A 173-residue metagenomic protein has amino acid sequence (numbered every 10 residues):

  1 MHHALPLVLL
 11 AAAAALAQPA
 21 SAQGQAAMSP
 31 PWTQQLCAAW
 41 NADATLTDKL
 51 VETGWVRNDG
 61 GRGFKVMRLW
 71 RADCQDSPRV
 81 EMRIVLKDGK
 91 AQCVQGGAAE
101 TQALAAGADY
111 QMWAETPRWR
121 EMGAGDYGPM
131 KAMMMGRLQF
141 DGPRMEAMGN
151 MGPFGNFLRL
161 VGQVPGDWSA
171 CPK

Functional and structural regions predicted by a protein language model:
A4-A15: Bacterial N-terminal signal peptides
L16-A22: Sec/Tat signal peptide C-region and signal peptidase I cleavage site
A22-K173: Feature captures hydrophobic
